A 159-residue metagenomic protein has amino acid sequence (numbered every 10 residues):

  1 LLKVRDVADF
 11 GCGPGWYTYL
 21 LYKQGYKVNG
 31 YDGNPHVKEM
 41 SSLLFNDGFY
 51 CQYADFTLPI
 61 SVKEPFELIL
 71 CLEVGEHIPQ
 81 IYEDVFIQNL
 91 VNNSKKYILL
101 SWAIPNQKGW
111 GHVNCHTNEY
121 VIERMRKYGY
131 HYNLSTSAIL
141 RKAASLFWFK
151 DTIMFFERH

Functional and structural regions predicted by a protein language model:
L1-K3: Glycine-rich helix-loop-beta junction characteristic of Rossmann-like nucleotide cofactor-binding loops
R5-G13: Conserved class I S-adenosyl-L-methionine
C12-W16, L20, G33-S61, F66-C71 (+1 more regions): S-adenosyl-L-methionine-dependent methyltransferase catalytic module, highlighting the catalytic core
Q24: Active-site catalytic microenvironments for nucleophilic, acid-base chemistry
K27-D32: Conserved SAM-binding motif I beta-strand of class I
